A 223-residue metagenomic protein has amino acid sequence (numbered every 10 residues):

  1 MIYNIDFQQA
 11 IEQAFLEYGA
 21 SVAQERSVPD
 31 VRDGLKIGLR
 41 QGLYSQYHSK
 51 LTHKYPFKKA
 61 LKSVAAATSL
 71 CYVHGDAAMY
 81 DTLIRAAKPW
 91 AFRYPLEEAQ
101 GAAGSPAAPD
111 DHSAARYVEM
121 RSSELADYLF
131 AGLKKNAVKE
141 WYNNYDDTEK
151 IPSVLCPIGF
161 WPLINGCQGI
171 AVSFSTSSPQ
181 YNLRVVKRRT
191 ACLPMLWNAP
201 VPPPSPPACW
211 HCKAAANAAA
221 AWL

Functional and structural regions predicted by a protein language model:
M1-W222: Catalytic phosphate-handling regions of large nucleic-acid enzymes and associated NTPases
